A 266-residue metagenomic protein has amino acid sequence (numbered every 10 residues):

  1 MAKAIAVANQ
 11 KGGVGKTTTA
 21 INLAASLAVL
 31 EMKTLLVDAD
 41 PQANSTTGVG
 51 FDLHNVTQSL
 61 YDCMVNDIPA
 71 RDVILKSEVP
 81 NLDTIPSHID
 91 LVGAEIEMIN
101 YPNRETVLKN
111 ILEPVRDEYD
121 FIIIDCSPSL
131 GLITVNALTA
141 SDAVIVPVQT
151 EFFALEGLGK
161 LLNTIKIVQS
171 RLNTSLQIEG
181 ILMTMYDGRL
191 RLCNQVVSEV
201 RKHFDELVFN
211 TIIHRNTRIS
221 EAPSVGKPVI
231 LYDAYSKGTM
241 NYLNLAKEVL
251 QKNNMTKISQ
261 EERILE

Functional and structural regions predicted by a protein language model:
M1-E266: P-loop NTP-binding core
